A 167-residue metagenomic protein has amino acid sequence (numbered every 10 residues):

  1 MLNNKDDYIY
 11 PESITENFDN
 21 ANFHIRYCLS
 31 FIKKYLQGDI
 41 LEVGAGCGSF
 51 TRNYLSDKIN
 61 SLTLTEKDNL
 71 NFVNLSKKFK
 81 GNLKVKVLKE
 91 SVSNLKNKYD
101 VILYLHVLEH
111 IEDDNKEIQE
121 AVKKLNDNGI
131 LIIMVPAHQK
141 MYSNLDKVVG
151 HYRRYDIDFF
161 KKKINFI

Functional and structural regions predicted by a protein language model:
M1-L105, N115-I118: Conserved N-terminal segment of class I S-adenosyl-L-methionine
F23, E109-D113, Y155: Residue-level signal for the nucleotide or nucleotide-sugar donor/cofactor binding architecture
Y35, N82, N128, F166-I167: Structured helix-beta-strand junction loops
N94, E109, K140: Active-site micro-motifs of SAM-dependent methyltransferase domains
L105-L108, M134: Residues lining the SAM
N115-I130: A short glycine-rich, Lys/Arg-flanked "PGG" loop and its adjoining helix->strand segment in the class I
L131-R153, I157-F166: Short, glycine-/aromatic-enriched active-site segment of Class I SAM-dependent methyltransferases
